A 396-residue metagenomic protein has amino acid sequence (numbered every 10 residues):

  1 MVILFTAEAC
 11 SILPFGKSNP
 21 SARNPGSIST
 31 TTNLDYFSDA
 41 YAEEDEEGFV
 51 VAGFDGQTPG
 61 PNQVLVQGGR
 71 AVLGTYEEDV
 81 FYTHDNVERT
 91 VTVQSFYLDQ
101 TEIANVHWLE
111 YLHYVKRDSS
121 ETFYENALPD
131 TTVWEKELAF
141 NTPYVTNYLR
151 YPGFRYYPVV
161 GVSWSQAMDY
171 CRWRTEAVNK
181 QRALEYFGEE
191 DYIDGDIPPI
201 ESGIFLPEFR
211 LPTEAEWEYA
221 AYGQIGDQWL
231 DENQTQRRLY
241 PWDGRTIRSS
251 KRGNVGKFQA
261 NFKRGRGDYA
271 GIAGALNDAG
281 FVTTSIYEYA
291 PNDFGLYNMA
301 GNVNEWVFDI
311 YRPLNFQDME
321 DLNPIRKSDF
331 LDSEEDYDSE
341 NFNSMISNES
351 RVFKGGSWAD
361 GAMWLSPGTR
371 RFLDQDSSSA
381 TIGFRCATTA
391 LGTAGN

Functional and structural regions predicted by a protein language model:
M1-C10: Sec-dependent bacterial lipoprotein signal peptides
C10-G48, A52-F54, D79, R150-P158 (+4 more regions): Disulfide-stabilized, aromatic/cysteine-rich ligand-recognition loop
T58-T75: Mature N-terminal segment immediately following signal peptide/propeptide cleavage in secreted/periplasmic
P61, P207-E208, A290-F294: Short loop/turn microsegments at loop-to-beta-strand junctions
T75-V93, R252-N261, L365-F372: Short, polar loop/linker segments at the starts of domains and inter-domain junctions
F96-F262, I310-R312, T388-T393: Active-site microenvironments of metalloenzymes and redox enzymes
D118, N304-E305: Generic structural signal for well-ordered beta-strand positions
